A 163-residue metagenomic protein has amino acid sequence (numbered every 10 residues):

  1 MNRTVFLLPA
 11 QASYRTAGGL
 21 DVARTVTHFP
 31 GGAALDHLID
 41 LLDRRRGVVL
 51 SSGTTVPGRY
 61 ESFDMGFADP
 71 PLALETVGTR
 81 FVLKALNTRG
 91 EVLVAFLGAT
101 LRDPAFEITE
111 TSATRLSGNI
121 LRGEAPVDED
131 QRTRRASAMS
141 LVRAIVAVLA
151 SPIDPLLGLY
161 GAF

Functional and structural regions predicted by a protein language model:
M1-F163: Signature of the chorismate-utilizing enzyme
